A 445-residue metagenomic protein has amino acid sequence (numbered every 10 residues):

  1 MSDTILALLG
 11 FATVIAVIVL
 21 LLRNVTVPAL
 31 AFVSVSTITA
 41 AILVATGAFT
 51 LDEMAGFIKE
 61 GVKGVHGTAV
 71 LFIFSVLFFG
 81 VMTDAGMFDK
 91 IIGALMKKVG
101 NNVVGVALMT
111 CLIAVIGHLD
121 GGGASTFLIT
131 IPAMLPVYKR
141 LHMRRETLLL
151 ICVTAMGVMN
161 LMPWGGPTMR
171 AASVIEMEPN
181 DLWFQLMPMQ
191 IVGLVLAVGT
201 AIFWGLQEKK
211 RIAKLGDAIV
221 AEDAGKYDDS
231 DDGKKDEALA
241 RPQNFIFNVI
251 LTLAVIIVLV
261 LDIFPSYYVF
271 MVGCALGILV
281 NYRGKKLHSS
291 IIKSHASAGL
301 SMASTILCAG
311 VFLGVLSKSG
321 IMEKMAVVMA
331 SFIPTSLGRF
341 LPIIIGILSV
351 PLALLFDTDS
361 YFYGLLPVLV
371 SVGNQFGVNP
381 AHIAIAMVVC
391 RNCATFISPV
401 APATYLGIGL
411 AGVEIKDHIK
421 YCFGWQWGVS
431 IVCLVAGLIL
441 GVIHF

Functional and structural regions predicted by a protein language model:
M1-V14, I38-I42, G47, F184 (+3 more regions): Long, contiguous bundles of hydrophobic transmembrane helices that form the permeation core of multi-pass
T4-L8, K63-A69, L95-M109, R140-L148 (+5 more regions): Membrane-interfacial loop-to-helix junctions in multi-pass transporters
V17-V25, F79, I113-G122, V153-M159 (+4 more regions): Transmembrane alpha-helix interface/packing and boundary motifs in multi-pass membrane proteins, characterized by
L30, A55-D89, A107, V115 (+3 more regions): Core transmembrane alpha-helical segments of multi-pass membrane transporters/permeases
L71-F74, G100-A133, F332-F376, P380 (+2 more regions): Hydrophobic alpha-helical transmembrane segments of multi-pass integral membrane proteins, predominantly secondary
K90-I92, A124-V137, G165-M177, M325-V327 (+2 more regions): Re-entrant/interfacial helical elements at transmembrane boundaries that shape and gate the permeation pathway
P136-D223, L239, N379, A403-F445: Membrane-core helix-loop-helix motifs of multi-pass transport proteins
I250-L355: Transmembrane helical segments that form the transport core of multi-pass membrane transport proteins
